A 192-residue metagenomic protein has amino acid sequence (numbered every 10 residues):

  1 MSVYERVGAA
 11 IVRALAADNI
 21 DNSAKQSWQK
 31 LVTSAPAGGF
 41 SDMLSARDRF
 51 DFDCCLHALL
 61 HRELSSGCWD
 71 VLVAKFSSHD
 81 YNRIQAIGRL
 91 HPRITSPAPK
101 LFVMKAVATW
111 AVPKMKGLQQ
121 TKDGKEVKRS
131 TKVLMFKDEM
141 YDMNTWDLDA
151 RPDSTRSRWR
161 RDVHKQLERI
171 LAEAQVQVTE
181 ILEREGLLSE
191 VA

Functional and structural regions predicted by a protein language model:
M1-D70, A74-A106, W110, M115-R129 (+2 more regions): N-terminal interaction/assembly modules
